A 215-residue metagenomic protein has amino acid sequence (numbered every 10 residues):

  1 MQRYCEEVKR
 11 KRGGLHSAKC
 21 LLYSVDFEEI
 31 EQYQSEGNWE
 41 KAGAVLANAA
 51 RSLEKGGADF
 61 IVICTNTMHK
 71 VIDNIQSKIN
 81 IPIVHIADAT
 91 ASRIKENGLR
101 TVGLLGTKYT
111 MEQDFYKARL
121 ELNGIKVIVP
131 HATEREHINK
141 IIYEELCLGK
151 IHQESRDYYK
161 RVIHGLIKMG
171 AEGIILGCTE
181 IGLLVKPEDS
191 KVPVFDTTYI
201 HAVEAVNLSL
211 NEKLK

Functional and structural regions predicted by a protein language model:
M1-K215: Non-catalytic structural scaffold of enzyme domains
